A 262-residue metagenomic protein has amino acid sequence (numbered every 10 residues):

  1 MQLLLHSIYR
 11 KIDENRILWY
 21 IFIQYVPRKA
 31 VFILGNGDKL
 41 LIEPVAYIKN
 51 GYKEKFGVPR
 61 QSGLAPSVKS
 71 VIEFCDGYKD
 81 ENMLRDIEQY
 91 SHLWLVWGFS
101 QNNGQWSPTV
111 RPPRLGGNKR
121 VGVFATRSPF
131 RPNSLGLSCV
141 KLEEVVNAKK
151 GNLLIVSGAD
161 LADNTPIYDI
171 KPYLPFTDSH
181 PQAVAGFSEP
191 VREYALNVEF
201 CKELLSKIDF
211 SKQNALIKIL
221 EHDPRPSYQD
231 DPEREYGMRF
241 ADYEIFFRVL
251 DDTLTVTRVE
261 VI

Functional and structural regions predicted by a protein language model:
Q2-L3, Y25: Cationic, low-complexity basic patches in intrinsically disordered or flexible, solvent-exposed regions
V31, G37-E81, I87-Q89, Y173-K218 (+1 more regions): Arg/Lys-rich, positively charged N-terminal/basic patches that mediate binding to nucleic acids
D38, M83, I87-G136, Y228-D230: Active-site-adjacent substructure of cysteine-protease-like catalytic cores
K53, V145-G151: Short, conserved beta-turn/loop elements at beta-strand boundaries and strand-helix junctions
K150-Y173, E260-I262: Short solvent-exposed strand/turn elements
Q213-R239: A conserved acidic, glycine/proline-rich C-terminal tail/linker
L250-I262: Enriched for short, Lys/Arg-rich terminal
